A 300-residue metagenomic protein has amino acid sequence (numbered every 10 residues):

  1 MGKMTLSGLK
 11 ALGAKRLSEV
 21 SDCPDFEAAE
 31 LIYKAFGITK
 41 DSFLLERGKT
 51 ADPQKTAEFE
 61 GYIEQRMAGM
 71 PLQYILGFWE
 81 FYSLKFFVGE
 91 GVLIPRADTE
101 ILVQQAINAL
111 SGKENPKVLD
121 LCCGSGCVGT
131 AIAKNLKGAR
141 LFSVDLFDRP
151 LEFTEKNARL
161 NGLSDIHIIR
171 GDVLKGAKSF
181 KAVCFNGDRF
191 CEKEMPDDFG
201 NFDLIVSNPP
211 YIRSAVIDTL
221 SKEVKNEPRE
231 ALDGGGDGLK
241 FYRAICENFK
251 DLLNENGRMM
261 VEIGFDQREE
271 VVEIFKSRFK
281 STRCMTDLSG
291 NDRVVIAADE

Functional and structural regions predicted by a protein language model:
M1-I38, S42-L44: Non-catalytic accessory regions of SAM-dependent methyltransferases
L17, L110, A158, F249 (+1 more regions): Conserved hydrophobic residues forming the short capping helix/wall of the S-adenosyl-L-methionine
S21-D22, L136-G138, R159-S164, L252-L253 (+1 more regions): Short helix-capping segments at alpha-helix termini
Y33-N108: Conserved AdoMet
Q73, I212-A215, D266: Active-site beta-alpha loop architecture of Rossmann-like, nucleotide-cofactor-dependent enzymes
E100-D218, A244: Conserved SAM/SAH cofactor-binding pocket of Class I
G200, Y211-K240: Mobile active-site "lid"/loop adjacent to the S-adenosyl-L-methionine
G236-A298: Conserved Class I SAM-dependent methyltransferase catalytic core
